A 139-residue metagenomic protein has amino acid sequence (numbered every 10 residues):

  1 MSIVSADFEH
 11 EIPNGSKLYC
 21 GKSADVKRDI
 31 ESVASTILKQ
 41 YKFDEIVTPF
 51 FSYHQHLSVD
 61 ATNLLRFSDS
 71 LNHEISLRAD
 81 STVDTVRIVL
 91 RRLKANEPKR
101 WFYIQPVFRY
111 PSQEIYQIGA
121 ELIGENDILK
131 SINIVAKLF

Functional and structural regions predicted by a protein language model:
S2-F139: TRNA-recognition modules of translation machinery and tRNA-sensing kinases, especially anticodon-binding
